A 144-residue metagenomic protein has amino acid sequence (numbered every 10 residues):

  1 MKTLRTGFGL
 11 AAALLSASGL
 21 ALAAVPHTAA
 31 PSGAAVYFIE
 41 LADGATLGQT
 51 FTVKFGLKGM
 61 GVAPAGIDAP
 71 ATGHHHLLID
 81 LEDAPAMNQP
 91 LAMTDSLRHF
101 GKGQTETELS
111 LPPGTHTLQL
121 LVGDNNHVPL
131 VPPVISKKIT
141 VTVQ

Functional and structural regions predicted by a protein language model:
G7-G19: Bacterial N-terminal signal peptides
V25-G48: Short, compositionally biased P/S/T/A/G/V-rich stretches that sit at domain boundaries
Q49, G73, P112-G114: A glycine-anchored, Pro-Gly-centered beta-turn/N-cap motif
G56-I67: Short amphipathic, basic-aromatic surface patches that mediate peripheral association with negatively charged
I67-H75, I135: Short coil-to-beta strand junction motifs in C2/discoidin
A84-A86, G123-V131: Short acidic/polar inter-strand loop motif in beta-rich domains
P132-Q144: Short beta-strand elements
